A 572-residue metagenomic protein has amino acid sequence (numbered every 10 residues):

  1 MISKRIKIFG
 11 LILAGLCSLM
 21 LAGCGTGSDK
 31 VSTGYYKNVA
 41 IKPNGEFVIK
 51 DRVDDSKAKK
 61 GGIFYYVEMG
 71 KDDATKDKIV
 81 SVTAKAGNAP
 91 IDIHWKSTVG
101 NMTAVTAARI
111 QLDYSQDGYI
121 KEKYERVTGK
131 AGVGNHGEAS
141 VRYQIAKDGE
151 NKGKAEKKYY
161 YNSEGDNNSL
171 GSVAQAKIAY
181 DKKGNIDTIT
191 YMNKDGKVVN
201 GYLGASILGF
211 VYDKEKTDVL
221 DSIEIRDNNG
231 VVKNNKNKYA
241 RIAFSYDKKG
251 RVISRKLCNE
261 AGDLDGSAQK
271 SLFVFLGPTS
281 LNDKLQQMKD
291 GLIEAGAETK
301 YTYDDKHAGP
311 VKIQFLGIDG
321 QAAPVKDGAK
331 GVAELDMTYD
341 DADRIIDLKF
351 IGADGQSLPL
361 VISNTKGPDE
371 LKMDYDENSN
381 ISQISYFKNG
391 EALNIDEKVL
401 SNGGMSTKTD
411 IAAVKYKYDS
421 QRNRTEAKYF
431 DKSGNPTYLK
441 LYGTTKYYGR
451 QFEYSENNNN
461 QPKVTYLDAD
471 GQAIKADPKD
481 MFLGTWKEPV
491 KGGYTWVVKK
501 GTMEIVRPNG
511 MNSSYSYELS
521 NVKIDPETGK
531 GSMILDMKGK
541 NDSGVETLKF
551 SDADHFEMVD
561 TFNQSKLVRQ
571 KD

Functional and structural regions predicted by a protein language model:
I2-G10: Bacterial N-terminal signal peptides that target proteins for export
M20-G23: C-terminal motif of bacterial Sec signal peptides marking the signal peptidase cleavage site
G27-T485, G493, V506: Buried hydrophobic residues that stabilize the cores of well-folded domains
I110, V141, I242, Y494 (+3 more regions): Short beta-strand segments
Q116, S401-N402, T445, M481-F482 (+4 more regions): A short, sequence-level motif marking secondary-structure junctions
V490-K540: N-terminal glycine/threonine-rich, aromatic-flanked beta-hairpin/loop signature
K530-D572: Beta-sheet ligand-binding and adhesion/scaffold domains
